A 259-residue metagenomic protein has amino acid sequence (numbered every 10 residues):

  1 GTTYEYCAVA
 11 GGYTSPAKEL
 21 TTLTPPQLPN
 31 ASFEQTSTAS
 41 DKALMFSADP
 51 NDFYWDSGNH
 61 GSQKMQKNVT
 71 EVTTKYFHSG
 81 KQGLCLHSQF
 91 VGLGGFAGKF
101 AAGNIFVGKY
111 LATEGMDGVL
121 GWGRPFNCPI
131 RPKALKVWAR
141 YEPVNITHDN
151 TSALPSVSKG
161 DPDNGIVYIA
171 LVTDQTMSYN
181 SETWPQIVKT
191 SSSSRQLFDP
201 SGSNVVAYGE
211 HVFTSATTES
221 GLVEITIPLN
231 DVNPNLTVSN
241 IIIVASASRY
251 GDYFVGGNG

Functional and structural regions predicted by a protein language model:
G1-T2: Surface-exposed, short loops/turns at beta-strand junctions within beta-sandwich domains
E5-V9, I242-V244: Extracellular recognition modules
G11-P16: Short, exposed coil/turn segments at beta-strand boundaries within extracellular/luminal domains
A17-K64: Extracellular carbohydrate-recognition regions
Y76-G94: Short carbohydrate-recognition loop motifs
H87-V91, R140-E142, V244-Y250: Generic short beta-strand segments
G94-Y179: Extracellular-facing segments of soluble proteins and assemblies that are Gly/Ser/Thr-biased and enriched in aromatics
V172-G259: Terminal, low-complexity interaction segments
